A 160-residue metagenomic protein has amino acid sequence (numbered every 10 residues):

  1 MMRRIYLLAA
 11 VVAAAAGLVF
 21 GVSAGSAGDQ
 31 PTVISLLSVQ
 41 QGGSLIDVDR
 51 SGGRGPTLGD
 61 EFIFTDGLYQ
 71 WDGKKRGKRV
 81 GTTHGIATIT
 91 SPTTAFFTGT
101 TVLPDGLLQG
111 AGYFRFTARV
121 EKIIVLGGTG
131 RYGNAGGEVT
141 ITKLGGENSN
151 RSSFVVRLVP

Functional and structural regions predicted by a protein language model:
M1-A9: Bacterial N-terminal signal peptides that target proteins for export
A16-P31: C-terminal region of N-terminal signal peptides and the immediate post-cleavage residues of exported proteins
G28-P160: Beta-strand-enriched cores of mature, soluble protein domains
